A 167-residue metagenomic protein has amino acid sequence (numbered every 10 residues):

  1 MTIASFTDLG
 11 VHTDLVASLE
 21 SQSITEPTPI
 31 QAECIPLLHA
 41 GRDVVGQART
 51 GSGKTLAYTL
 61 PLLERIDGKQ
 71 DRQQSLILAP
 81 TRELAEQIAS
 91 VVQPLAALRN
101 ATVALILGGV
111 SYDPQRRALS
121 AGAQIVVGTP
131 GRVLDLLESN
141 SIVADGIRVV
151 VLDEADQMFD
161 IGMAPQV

Functional and structural regions predicted by a protein language model:
M1-Q47: Conserved pre-motif I regulatory segment
D8, T13-I24, Q70-E138, G146-V149: Conserved nucleic-acid-binding Ia/Ib motif block in the N-terminal RecA-like helicase ATPase lobe
E26-T28, I35, L60, Q74 (+1 more regions): Hydrophobic alpha-helix-in-membranes signature
Q31, G46, V126-T129, D153: Hydrophobic beta-strand scaffold positions of dinucleotide-using enzymes
A32-V44, T55-Q70, E83-E86, S90-L95 (+1 more regions): Walker A/P-loop NTP-binding motif
G51-G53: Conserved glycine(s) of the Walker
L134-V167: SF2 helicase catalytic motif II
